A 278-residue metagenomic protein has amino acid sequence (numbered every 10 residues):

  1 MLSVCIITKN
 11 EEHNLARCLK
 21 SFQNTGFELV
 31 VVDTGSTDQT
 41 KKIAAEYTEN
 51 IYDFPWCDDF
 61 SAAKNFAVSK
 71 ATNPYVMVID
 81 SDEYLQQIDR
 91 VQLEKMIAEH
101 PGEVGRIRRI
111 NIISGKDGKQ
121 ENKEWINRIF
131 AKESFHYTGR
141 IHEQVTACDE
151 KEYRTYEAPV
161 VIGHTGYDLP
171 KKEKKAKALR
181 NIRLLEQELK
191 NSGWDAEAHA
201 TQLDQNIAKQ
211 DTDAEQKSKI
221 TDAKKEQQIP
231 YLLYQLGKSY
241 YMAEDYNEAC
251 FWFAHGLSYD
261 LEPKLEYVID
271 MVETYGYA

Functional and structural regions predicted by a protein language model:
M1-S3, E28: Cell-envelope/extracellular polymer assembly enzymes that use nucleotide-activated donors
I6-T25: Short, well-formed alpha-helical segments that are part of the catalytic scaffolds of diverse glycosyltransferases
H13-A16, D38-Y47, I88: Acidic helix N-cap motif at the loop->helix transition within catalytic regions of sugar-transfer enzymes
S21, D33-K42, W56, D80-Y84: A conserved acidic beta->alpha catalytic loop
F27, K41-F66, K70: Conserved donor nucleotide-binding strand/loop of the catalytic core
A62-V68, I79, L85-F251, H255: Catalytic-site signature of metal-activated, phosphate-bearing donor transferases, centered on the GT-A/GT-A-like
V76: Short aromatic/hydrophobic "clamp" motif used to bind/position activated sugar donors
